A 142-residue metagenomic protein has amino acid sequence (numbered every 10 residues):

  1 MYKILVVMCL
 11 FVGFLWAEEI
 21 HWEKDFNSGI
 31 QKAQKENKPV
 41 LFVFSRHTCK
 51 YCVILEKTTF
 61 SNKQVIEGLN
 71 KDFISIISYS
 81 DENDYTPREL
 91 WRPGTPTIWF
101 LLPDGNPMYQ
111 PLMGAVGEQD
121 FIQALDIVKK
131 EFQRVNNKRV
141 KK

Functional and structural regions predicted by a protein language model:
I4-W16: Sec-dependent N-terminal signal peptides
A17-E36, I127-K142: N-terminal leader/targeting and pre-domain segments
I20-K24, F60-D84: Thiol-based oxidoreductase modules, predominantly thioredoxin-like and allied folds used for disulfide exchange
F26-S61: Local sequence-structure signature of Cys/Sec-based thiol-disulfide redox active-site neighborhoods
Q34-K35, E67-N70, L90-G94: Extracellular/periplasmic catalytic domains that process cell-envelope and extracellular macromolecules
E36-V40, K71-I76, P103-N106, Q119-I122: Loop/turn elements at helix/coil->beta-strand transitions in domains of secreted/extracellular proteins
R46-K50, T58-T59, S80-D84, P93 (+2 more regions): Solvent-exposed loop/turn segments at secondary-structure junctions within structured extracellular/periplasmic domains
P93-R139: Non-catalytic, surface beta->alpha helical segment in thiol-disulfide oxidoreductase systems
